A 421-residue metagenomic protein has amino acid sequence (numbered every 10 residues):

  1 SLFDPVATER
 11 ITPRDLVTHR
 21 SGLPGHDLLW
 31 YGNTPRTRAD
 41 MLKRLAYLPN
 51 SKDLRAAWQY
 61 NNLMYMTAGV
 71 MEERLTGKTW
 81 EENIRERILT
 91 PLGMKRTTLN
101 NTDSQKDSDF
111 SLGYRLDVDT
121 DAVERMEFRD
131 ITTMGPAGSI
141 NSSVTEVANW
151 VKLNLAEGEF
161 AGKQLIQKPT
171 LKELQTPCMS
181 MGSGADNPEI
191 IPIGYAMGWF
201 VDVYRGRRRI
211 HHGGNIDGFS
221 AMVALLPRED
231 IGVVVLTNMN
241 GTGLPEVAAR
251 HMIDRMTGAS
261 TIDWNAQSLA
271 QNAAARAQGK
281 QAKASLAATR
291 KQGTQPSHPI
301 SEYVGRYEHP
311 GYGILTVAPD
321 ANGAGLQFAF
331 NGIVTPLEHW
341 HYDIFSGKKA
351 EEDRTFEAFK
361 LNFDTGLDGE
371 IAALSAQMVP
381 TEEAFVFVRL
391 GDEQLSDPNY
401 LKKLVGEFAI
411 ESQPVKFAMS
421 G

Functional and structural regions predicted by a protein language model:
S1, T37-A39, S51-A56, V405 (+1 more regions): Short, intrinsically disordered, charge-balanced linker/junction segments flanking boundaries in proteins
D4-D217, A221: Short, surface-exposed loop or secondary-structure junction motifs that flank catalytic or metal-binding residues
D117-T120, V203-G206, L226-E229, P319-G323 (+1 more regions): Short acidic-glycine loop/turn motifs at beta-strand connectors
D121-A122, I231, G369-E370: Residue-level signal for well-ordered, solvent-exposed loop/turn and beta-edge residues enriched in charged/polar side
L155, Y204-G206, N215-D217, R228 (+5 more regions): Short, glycine-/Ser/Thr-/acidic-enriched flexible segments
A185, R207, V247-G421: Peripheral terminal and inter-domain segments
H211, M222-L225, E229-N238, A372-A376: Short, well-ordered beta-strand elements
P227-T261: Contiguous hydrophobic, core-forming segments of folded domains
